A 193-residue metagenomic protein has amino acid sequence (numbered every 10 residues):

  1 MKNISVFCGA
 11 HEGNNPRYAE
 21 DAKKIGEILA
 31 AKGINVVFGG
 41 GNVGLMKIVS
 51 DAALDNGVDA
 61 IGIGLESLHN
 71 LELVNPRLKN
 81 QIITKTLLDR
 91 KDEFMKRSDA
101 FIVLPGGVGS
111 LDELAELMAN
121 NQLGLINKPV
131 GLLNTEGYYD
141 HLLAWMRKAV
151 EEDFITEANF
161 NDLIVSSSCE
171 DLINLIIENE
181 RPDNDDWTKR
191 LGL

Functional and structural regions predicted by a protein language model:
M1-R97, E136-E170, R181-L193: A cross-family phosphate/adenosyl-ligand binding-site feature
G40, G64, T84-K85, L104-G106 (+3 more regions): Short beta->alpha connector loops at strand-helix junctions that form conserved, small/polar/Pro-enriched
L54, N121-K128, F154-I155: Arginine/glycine-rich "motif VI" loop of SF2 helicases in the C-terminal RecA-like domain
D89-G124, G131, P182-R190: Active-site/ligand-binding-proximal alpha/beta "capping" segment
I176: Hydrophobic "lid"/C-terminal helical patch of Rossmann-like NAD(P)-dependent dehydrogenase/epimerase domains
